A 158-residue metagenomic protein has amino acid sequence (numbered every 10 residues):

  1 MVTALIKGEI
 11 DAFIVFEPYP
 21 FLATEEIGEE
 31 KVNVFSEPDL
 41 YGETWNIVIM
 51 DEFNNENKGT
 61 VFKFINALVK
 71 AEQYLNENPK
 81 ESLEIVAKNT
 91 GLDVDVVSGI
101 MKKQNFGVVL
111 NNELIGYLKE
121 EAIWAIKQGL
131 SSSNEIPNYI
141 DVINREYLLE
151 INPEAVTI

Functional and structural regions predicted by a protein language model:
M1-K88: Pocket-lining segment of extracytoplasmic ligand-binding domains
K7-D11, E29, V94, S131-P137: A local structural motif
P18, I100, N138-Y139: Residue-level "edge-of-site" marker
F21-L22, L40, K103, D141-I143: Short secondary-structure capping/turn micro-motifs that flank functional sites
N33-V34, V97-G99, E135-I136: Residue-level detector of family-conserved "landmark" positions at structurally sensitive sites
V34-E37, F53-N55, G116-E120, E150-I158: Short, structured secondary-structure boundary patches
E56-S132: Secondary-structure end/capping motifs
I126-I158: Conserved C-terminal helix/tail region of periplasmic/extracytoplasmic solute-binding proteins
